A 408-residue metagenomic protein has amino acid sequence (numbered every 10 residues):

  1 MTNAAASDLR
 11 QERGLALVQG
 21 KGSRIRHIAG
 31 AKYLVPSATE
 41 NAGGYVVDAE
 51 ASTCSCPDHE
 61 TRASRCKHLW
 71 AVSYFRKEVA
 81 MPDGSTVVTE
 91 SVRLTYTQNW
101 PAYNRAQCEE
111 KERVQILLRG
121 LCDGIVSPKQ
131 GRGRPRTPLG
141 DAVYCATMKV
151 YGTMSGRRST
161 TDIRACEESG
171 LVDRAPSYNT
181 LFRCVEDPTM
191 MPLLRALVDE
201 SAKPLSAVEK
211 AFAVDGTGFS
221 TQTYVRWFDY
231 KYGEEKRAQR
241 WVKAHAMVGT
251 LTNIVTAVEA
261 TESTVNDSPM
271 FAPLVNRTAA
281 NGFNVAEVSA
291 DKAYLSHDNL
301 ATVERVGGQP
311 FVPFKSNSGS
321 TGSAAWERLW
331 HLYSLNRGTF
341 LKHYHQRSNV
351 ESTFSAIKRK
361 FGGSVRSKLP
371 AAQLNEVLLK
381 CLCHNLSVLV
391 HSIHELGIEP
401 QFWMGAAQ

Functional and structural regions predicted by a protein language model:
M1-R105: Long, low-complexity, compositionally biased intrinsically disordered regions
V72-S73, N336-Q408: Basic, amphipathic alpha-helical segments enriched in Lys/Arg and hydrophobic/aromatic residues
E90-T97, G131-P135, S316-E327, L396 (+1 more regions): Arg/Lys-rich, glycine/proline-spaced intrinsically disordered segments in nuclear chromatin/transcription regulators
R93-Y96, K292-R359: Helix-centered, glycine/charged polyanion-binding patches within enzymatic domains that contact phosphate-containing
T97-V150, D173: Basic, short loop/linker segments at the boundary and entry of helix-turn-helix/winged-helix-like folds
Q130-Y144, Y151, T161, F182-V306 (+2 more regions): Polybasic low-complexity intrinsically disordered regions
G156-L171: DNA-recognition alpha helix
